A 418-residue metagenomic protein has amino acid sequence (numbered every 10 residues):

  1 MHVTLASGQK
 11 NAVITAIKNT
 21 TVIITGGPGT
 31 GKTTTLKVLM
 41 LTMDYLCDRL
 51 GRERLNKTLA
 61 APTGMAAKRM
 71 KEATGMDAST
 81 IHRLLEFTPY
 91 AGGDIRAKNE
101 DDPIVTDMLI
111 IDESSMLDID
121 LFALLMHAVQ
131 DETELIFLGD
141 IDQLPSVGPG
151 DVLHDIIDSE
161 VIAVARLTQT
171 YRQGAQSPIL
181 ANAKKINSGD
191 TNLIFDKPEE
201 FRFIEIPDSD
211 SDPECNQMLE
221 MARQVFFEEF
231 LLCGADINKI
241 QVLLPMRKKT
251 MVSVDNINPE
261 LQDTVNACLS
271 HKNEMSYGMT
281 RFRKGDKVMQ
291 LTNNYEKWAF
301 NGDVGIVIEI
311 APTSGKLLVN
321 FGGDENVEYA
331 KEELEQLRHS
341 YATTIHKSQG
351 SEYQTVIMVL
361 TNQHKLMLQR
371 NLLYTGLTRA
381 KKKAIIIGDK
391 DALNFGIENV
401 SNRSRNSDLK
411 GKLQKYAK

Functional and structural regions predicted by a protein language model:
M1-N11: Pre-P-loop entry segment of helicase/translocase ATPase cores
K10-V13, I17-P198: ASCE P-loop NTPase helicase motor core
I23, M108-D112, I136, L243 (+3 more regions): Structural motif
L50, D142-M289, N294-K297, I308: Conserved helicase motor core of P-loop NTPases
A61, G139, Q169, L244 (+5 more regions): Flexible glycine-/small-residue-rich
G75-M76, L125-H127, I257-D263, L372-G376 (+1 more regions): Short, solvent-exposed amphipathic alpha-helical segments in soluble enzyme and RNA/protein-processing domains
I104, Q130, R283-K284, F300 (+1 more regions): Residue-level recognition of short, solvent-exposed, well-ordered loop/turn junctions that link secondary-structure
S188, D303-K418: C-terminal accessory regions
